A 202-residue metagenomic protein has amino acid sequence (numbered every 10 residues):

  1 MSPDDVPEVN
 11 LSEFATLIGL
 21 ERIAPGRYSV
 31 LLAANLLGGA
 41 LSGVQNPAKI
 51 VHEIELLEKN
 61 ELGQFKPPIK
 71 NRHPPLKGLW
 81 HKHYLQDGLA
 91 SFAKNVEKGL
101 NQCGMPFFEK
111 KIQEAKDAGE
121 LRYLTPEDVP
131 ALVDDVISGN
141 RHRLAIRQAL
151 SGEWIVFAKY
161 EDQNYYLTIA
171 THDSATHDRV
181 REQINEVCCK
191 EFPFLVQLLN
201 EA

Functional and structural regions predicted by a protein language model:
M1-G152, E161-A202: Basic, Lys/Arg-enriched alpha-helical interface segments
I155-V156: Hydrophobic/aromatic beta-strand elements that line small-molecule binding cavities or substrate pockets in beta-rich
